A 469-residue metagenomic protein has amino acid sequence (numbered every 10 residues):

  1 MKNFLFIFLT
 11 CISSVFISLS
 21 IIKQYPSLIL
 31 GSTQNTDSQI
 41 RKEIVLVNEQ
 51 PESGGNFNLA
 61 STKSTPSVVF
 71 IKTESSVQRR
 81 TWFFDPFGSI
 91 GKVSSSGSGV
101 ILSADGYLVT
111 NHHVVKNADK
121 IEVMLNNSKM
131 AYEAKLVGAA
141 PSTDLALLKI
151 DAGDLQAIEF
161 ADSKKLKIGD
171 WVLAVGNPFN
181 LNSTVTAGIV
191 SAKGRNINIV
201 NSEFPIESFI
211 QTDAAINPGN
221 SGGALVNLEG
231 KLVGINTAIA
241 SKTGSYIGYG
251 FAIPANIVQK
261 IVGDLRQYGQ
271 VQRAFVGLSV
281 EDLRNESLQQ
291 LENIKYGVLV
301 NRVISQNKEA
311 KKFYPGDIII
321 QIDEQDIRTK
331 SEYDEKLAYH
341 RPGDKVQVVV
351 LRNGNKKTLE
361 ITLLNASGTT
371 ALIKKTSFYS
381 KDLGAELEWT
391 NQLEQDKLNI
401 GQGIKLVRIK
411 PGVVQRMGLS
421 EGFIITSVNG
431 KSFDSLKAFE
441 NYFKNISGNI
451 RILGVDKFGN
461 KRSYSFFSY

Functional and structural regions predicted by a protein language model:
K2-C11, V15-P315, Q321-K345, L351-K356 (+3 more regions): Serine-dependent protease modules
L108-V109, E309-K330, L406, V413-K437: Conserved PDZ fold ligand-binding element
S279, F466-F467: A beta-hairpin/wing motif
L359-I361, S463-F466: Edge beta-strands of extracellular beta-sandwich domains
K381-Q415, E421-S427: C-terminal accessory/binding modules appended to enzymatic or scaffolding proteins
R451-L453, S465: Charged, low-complexity intrinsically disordered regulatory/assembly segments
D456-N460: A short, acidic, flexible beta-alpha connecting loop/helix-capping segment that sits on the rim of active
